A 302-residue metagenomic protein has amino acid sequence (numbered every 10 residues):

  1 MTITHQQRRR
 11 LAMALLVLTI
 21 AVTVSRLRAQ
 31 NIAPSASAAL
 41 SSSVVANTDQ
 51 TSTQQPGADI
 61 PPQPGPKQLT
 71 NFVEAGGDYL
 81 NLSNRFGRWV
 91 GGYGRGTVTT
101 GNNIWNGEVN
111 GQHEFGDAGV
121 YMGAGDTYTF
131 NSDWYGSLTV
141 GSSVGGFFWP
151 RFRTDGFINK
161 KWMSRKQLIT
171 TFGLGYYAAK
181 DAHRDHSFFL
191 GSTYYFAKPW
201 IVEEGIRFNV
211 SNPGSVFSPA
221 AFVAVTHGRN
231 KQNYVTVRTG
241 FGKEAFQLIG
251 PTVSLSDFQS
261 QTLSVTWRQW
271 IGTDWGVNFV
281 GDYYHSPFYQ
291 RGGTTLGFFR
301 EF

Functional and structural regions predicted by a protein language model:
I32-A38, S43-G123, T127-T129, R151 (+3 more regions): Outer-membrane beta-barrel initiation region
N71, G101-G107, S132-L138, S164-T171 (+3 more regions): Repeated loop/turn-to-beta-strand initiation elements of outer-membrane beta-barrel proteins
V73-Y79, G107-G111, A124-D126, L138-S142 (+7 more regions): Transmembrane beta-barrel strands of outer-membrane/channel proteins
L80-V90, G111-V120, S142-R153, Y177-H186 (+3 more regions): Solvent-exposed loop/turn segments connecting transmembrane beta-strands in outer-membrane beta-barrel proteins
G96-T100, Y128, K160-W162, Y194 (+3 more regions): Residue-level signature of outer-membrane beta-barrel architecture
V144-G146, A224-T226, N230-G276: Outer membrane beta-barrel transmembrane domains
K160-F246: Detector for outer-membrane/organellar transmembrane beta-barrel domains, recognizing the amphipathic beta-strand
V225, R291-F302: Outer-membrane beta-barrel "beta-signal"
